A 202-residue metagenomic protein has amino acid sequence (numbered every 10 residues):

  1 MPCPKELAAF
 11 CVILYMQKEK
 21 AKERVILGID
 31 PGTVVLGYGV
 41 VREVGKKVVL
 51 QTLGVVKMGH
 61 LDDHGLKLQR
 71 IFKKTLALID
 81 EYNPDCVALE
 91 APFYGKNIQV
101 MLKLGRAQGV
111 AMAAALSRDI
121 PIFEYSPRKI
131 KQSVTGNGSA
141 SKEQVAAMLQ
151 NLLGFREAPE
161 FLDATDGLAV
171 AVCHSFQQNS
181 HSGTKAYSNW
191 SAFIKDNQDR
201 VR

Functional and structural regions predicted by a protein language model:
C3-R202: Phosphate- and other anionic-substrate recognition elements at nucleic-acid/protein interfaces
